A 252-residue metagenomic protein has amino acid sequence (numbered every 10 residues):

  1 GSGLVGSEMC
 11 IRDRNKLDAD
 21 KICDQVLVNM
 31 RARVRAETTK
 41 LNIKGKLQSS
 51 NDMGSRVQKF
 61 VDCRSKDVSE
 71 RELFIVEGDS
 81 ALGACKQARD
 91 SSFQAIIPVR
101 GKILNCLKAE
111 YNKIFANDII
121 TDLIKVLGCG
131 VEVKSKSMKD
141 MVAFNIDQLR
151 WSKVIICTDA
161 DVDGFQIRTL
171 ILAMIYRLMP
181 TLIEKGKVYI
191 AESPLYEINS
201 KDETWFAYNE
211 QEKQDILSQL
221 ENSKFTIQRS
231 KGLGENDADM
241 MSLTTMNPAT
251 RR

Functional and structural regions predicted by a protein language model:
G1-I11: Single conserved hydrophobic/aromatic residue that forms the stacking wall/gate of nucleotide- or nucleobase-binding
C10, T39-I43, V57, A88-F93 (+4 more regions): Short secondary-structure boundary/capping segments
R12-D20, S69-I146, Q166-L172, P180 (+1 more regions): Metal-dependent catalytic core segments for phosphate chemistry
N15-T39: Long, highly charged low-complexity segments enriched in Glu/Asp and Lys/Arg with interspersed Ser/Thr
R31-N51, I103-C106: Amphipathic alpha-helical
K46-L73: Flexible, glycine/threonine-enriched loop-and-boundary segments that flank and lead into catalytic domains of large
V57, R64, L170, T181 (+1 more regions): Charged C-terminal transducer/switch regions of large nucleotide-driven machines
I75-E77, W151-V162: Acidic beta-strand-to-loop metal/phosphate-binding motif
